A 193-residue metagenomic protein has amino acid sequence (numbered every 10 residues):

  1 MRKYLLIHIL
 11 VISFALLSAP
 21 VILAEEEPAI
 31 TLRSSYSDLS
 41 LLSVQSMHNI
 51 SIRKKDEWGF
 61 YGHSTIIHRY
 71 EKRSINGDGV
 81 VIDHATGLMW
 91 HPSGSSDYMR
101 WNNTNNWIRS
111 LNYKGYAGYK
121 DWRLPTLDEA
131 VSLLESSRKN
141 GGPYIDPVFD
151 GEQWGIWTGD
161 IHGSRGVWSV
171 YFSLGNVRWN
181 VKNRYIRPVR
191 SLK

Functional and structural regions predicted by a protein language model:
M1-I9: Bacterial N-terminal signal peptides that target proteins for export
H8-S18: Bacterial N-terminal signal peptides
P20-R123, L127-K193: Glycine-aromatic-enriched surface loops/turns that form tight recognition elements
